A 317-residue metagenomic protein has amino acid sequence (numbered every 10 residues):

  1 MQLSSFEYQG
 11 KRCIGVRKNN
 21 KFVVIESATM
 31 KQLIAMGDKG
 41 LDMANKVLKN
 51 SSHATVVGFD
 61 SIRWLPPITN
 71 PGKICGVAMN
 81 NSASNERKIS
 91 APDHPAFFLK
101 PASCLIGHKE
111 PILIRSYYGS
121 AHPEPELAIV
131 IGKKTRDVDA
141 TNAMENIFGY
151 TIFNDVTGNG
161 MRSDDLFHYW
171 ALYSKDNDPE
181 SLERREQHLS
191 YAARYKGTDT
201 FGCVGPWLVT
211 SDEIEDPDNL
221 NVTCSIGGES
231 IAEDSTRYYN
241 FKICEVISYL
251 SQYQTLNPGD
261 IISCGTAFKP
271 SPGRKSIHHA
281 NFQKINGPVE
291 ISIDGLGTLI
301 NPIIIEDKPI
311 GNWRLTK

Functional and structural regions predicted by a protein language model:
M1-A96, P288-S292, P309-G311, L315-K317: N-terminal non-catalytic cap/leader segment that marks the start of a structured domain
Q9-K11, N81, K134-R136, A267-S271 (+1 more regions): Short, charged beta-turn/beta-strand-edge "cap" motif at the junction between a beta-strand and an adjacent loop
K11, N20-K21, S103, E229 (+1 more regions): Well-ordered beta-strand scaffold positions
I74-C75, N81-Y238, I243-V246, Y253 (+1 more regions): Glycine-enriched loop-and-adjacent helix/strand subsegments that border the catalytic/binding cleft of enzyme cores
L127, I262-S263, V289: Generic structural signal for buried aliphatic residues
K242-K284: A conserved acidic, glycine/proline-rich C-terminal tail/linker
